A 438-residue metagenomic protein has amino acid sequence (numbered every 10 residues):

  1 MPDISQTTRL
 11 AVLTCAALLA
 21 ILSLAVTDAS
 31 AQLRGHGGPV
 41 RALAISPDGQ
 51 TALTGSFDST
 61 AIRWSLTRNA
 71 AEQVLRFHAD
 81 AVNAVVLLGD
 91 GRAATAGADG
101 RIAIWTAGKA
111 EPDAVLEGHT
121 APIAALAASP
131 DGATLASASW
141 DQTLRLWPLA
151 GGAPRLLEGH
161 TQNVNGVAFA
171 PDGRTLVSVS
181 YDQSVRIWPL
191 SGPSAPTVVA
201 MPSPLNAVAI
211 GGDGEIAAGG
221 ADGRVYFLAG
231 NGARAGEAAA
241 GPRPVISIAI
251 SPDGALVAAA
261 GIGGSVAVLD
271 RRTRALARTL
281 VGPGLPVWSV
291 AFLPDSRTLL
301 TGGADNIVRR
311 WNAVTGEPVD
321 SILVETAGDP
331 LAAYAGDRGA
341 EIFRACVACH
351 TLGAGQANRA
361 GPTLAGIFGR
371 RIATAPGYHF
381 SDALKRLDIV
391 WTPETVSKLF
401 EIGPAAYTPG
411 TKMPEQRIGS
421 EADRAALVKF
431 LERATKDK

Functional and structural regions predicted by a protein language model:
P47-D48, L88-D90, P130-D131, P171-D172 (+3 more regions): Residue-level detector of Asp-centered blade-edge/turn motifs that repeat once per structural unit in beta-propeller
G55-D58, A96-D99, A138-D141, V179-D182 (+3 more regions): Conserved strand-to-loop turn within each blade of WD40 beta-propeller repeats
A61-W64, I102-W105, L144-W147, V185-W188 (+3 more regions): WD40-repeat beta-propellers
G316-I342: Electrostatic cytochrome c docking/interface patches
A332-G355, L364: Sequence/structural segment immediately N-terminal to covalent heme-attachment motifs in c-type and related
T392-K438: C-terminal capping alpha-helices of c-type cytochrome domains
